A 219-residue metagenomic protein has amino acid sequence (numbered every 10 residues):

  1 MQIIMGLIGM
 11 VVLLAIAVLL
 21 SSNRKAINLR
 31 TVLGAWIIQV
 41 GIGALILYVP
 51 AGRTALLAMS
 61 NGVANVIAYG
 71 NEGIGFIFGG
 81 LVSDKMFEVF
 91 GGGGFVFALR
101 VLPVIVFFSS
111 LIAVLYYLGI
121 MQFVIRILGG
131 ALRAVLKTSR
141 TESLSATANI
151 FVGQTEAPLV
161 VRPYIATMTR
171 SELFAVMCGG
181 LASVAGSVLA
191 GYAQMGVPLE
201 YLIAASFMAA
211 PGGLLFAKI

Functional and structural regions predicted by a protein language model:
M1-V11, R100, N149: Structural signature of hydrophobic alpha-helical transmembrane segments
G6-L13, R30-A44, P103-S110, I203-F216: Hydrophobic mid-bilayer segments of alpha-helices in multi-pass membrane transport proteins, especially secondary
V12-L19, I120-I125, V160, L189 (+1 more regions): Juxtamembrane interface elements at the cytosolic ends of transmembrane helices in multi-pass membrane proteins
R53-V104: Interfacial loop/helix-cap signal at membrane boundaries in integral membrane proteins
L57-A68, F123-K137, A146-N149, P163: Short amphipathic alpha-helical coupling elements at transmembrane boundaries
L99-L118, A134-V152: Hydrophobic alpha-helical transmembrane segments of multi-pass integral membrane proteins, predominantly secondary
R133-A193: Alpha-helical membrane segments and immediately flanking helix-loop junctions that form or couple to the substrate/ion
I165-A166, A190-I219: Juxtamembrane and boundary regions of transmembrane helices in multi-pass small-molecule transporters and channels
